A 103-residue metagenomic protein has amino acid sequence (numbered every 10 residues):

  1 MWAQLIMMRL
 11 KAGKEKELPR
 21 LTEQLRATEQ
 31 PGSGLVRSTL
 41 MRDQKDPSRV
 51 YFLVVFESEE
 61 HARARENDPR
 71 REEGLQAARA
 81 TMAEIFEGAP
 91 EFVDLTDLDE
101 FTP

Functional and structural regions predicted by a protein language model:
W2, V36-S48, Q76-P103: Glycine-rich beta-strand-turn "strand-cap" elements at beta-sheet edges
A3-R9, R37-D68: Short, well-ordered beta-strand segments in beta-rich or mixed alpha/beta enzyme and ligand-binding folds
R9-R20: Short, surface-exposed ligand-recognition loops at beta-strand->loop->(often short) alpha-helix junctions that present
K14-K16, E60-A62, E100: Residue-level signal for secondary-structure boundary sites
K16-E17, E73, T102-P103: Residues that form or flank phosphate/diphosphate-binding pockets in enzymes that use nucleotide phosphates
Q24-V36, V55-F92: An amphipathic, aromatic/His-enriched active-site/gating alpha helix that lines ligand/cofactor pockets
